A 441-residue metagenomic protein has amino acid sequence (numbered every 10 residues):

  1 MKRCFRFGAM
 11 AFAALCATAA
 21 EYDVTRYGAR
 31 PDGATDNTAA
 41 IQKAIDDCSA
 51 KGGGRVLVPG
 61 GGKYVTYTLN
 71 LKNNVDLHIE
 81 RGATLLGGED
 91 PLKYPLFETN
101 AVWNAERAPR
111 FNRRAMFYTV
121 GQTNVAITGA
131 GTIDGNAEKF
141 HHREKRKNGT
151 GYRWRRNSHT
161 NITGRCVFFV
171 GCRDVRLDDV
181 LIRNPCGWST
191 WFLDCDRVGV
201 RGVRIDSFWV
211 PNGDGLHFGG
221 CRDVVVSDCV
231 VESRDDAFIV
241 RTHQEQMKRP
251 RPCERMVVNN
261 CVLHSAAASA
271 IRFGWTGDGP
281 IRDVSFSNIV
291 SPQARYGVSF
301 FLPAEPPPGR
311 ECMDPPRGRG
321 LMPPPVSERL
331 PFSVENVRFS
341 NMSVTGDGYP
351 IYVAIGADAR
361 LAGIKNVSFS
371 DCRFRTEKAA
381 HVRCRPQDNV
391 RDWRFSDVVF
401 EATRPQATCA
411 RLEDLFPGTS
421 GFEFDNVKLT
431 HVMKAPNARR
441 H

Functional and structural regions predicted by a protein language model:
K2-M10: Sec-dependent signal peptide recognition, specifically the positively charged N-region followed immediately by
M10-A19: Hydrophobic h-region of N-terminal signal peptides that target proteins for export in Gram-negative bacteria
A19-H441: Extracellular/periplasmic carbohydrate-active domains that bind, remodel, or depolymerize complex polysaccharides
